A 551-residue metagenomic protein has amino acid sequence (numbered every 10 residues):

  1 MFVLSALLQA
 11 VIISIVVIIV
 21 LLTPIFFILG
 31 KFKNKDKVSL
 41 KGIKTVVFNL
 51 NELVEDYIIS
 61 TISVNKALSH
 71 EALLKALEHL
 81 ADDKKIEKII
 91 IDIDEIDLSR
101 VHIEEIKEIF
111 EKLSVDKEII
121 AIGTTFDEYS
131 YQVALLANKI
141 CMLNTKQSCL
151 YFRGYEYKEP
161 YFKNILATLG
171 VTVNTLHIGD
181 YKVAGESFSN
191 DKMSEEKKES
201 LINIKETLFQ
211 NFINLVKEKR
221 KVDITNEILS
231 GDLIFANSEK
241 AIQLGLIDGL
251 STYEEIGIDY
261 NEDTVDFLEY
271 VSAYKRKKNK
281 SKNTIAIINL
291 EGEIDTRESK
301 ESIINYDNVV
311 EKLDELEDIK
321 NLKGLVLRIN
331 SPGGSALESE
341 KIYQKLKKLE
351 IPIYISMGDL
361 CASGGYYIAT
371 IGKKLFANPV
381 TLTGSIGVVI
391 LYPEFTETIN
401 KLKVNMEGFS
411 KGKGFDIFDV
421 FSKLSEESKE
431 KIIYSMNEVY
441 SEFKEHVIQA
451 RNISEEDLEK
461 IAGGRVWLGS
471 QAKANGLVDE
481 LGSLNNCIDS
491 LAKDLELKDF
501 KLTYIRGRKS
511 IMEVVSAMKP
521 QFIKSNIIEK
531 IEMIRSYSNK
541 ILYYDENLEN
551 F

Functional and structural regions predicted by a protein language model:
F2-K44, D82-E87, K112-I119, T124 (+2 more regions): Flexible, low-complexity junctional segments that flank or bridge functional domains
I19-V20, L322, N475: Domain-scale detector for complete catalytic domains at protein termini or as standalone homologs
V38-S39, I43-E159, K278-T398: Cleft-lining beta-strand/loop regions that shape enzyme active-site pockets
F162-D259, T396-L481, N485-S490, L495: Charged, glycine-interspersed solvent-exposed loop segments at helix/strand-loop junctions that cap or gate access
K282-I285, N289-L322, I505-F551: Intrinsic disorder and flexible/low-complexity segments
R328, K401, Y504-R506: C-terminal recognition in membrane/secretory proteostasis and scaffolding
L337-I342, Q471-A474, A517: Short glycine/threonine-rich loop-to-helix capping motif typified by GTGT followed within a few residues by an Asp-Pro
N485-A517: C-terminal intrinsically disordered, low-complexity extensions immediately downstream of enzyme catalytic cores
